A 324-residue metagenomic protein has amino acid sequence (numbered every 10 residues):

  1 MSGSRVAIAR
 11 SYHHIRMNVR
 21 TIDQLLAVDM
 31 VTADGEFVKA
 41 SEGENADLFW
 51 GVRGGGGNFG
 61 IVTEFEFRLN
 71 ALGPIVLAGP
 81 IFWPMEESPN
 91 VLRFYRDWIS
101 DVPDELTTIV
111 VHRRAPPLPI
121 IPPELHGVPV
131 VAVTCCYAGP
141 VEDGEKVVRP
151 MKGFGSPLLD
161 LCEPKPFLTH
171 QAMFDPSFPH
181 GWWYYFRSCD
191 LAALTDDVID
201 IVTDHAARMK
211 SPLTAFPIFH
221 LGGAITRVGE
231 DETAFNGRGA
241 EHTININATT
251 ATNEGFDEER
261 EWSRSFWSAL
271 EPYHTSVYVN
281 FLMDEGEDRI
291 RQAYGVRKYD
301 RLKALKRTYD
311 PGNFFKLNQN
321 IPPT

Functional and structural regions predicted by a protein language model:
M1-T324: Soluble FAD-dependent oxygen oxidases
